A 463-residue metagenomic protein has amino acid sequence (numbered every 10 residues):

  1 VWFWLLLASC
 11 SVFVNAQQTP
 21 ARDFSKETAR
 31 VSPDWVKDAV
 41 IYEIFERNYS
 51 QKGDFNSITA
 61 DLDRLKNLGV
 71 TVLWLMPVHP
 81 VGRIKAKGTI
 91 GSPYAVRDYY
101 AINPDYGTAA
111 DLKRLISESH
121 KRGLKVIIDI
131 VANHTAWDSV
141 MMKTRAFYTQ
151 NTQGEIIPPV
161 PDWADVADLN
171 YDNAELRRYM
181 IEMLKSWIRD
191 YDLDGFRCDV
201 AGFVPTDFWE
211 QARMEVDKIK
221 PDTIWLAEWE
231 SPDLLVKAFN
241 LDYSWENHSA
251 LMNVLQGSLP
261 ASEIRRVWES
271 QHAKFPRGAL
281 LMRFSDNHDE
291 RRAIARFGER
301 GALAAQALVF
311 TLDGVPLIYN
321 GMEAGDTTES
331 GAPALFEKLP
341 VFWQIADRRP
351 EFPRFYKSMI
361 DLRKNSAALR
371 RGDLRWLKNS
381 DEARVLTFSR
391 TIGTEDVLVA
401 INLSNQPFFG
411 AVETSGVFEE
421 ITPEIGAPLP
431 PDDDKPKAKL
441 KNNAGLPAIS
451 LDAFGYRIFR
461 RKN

Functional and structural regions predicted by a protein language model:
W2-S11: Bacterial N-terminal signal peptides
F13-W74, P80, K113, E118-S119 (+1 more regions): Carbohydrate-interacting/catalytic domains
T19-S25, A29, R189, D199-L281 (+8 more regions): Active-site-proximal helices and loops of the catalytic beta/alpha 8
P20-I41, E46-T71, P77-Y191, Q211-K220: Substrate-binding/active-site clefts of carbohydrate-active enzymes
I41-E43, V72, K125-I127, D194-R197 (+3 more regions): Structural preference for beta-strand elements that scaffold enzyme active sites
I44, L65, L75, Y99 (+10 more regions): Conserved, mostly hydrophobic/aromatic
W74-G88, D129-D138, D199-P205, E228-D233 (+2 more regions): Short, solvent-exposed turn/loop segments enriched in Gly/Ser/Thr/Pro and often Arg
D165, Y179-T206, R283-N287: Active-site groove signature of glycoside hydrolases
